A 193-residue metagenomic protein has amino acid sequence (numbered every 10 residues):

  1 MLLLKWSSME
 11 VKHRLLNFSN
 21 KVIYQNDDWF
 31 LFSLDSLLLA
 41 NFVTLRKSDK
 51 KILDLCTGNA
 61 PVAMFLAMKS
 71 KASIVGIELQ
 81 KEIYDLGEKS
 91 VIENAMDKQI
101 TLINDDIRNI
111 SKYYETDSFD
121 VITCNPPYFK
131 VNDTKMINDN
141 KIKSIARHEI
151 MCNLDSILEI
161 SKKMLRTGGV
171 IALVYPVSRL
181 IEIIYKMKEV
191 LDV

Functional and structural regions predicted by a protein language model:
W6-R46: Class I SAM-dependent transferase core
Q25, N104-D105, Y175: Short loop/edge segments at beta-strand edges and connector loops that shape dinucleotide/nucleotide cofactor-binding
L34, T57, S70, I74 (+3 more regions): Residues at secondary-structure transition points
N41-C124, K130-K135, K188: Conserved SAM/SAH cofactor-binding pocket of Class I
P126-S156: Mobile active-site "lid"/loop adjacent to the S-adenosyl-L-methionine
M151-V193: Conserved Class I SAM-dependent methyltransferase catalytic core
